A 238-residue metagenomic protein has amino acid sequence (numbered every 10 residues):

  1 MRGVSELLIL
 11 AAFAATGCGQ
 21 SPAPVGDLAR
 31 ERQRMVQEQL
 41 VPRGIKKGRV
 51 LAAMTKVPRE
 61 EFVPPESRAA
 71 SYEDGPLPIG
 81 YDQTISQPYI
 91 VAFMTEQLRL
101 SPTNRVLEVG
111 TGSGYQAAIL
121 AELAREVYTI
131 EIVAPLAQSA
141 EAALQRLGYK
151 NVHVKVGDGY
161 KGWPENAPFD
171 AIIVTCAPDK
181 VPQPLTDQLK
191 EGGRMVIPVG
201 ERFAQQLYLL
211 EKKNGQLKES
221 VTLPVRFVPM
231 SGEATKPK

Functional and structural regions predicted by a protein language model:
S5-T16: Bacterial N-terminal signal peptides
L10-A12, Q37, K155: Exposed boundary/loop context
C18-L107, Y115-I119, L123, L136-Q138 (+2 more regions): Class I SAM-dependent transferase core
R99-K218: Conserved nucleotide-cofactor-binding alpha/beta core module
K238: Glycine-rich phosphate/pyrophosphate-binding loop and adjacent beta-alpha nucleotide/cofactor-binding cores
